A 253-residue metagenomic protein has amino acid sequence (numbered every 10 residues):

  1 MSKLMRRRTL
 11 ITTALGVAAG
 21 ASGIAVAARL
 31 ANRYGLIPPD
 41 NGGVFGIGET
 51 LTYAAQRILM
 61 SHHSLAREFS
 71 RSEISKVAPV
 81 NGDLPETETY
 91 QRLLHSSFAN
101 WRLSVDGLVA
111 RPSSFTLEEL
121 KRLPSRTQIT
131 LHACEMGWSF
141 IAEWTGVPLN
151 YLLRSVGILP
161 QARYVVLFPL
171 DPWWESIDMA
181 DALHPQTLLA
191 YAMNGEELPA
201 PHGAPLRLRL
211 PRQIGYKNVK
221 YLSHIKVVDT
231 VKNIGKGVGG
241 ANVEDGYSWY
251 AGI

Functional and structural regions predicted by a protein language model:
M1-A18: N-terminal secretory signal peptides and thylakoid transit peptides that target proteins across membranes
M1-S2, G23, L51: A general, composition-driven signal for non-globular sequence regions
L10-I11, G23, R111: Generic low-polarity alpha-helical segments
G20-R29: Hydrophobic alpha-helical membrane-insertion segments, chiefly the h-region of N-terminal signal peptides
A28-I253: Structured, non-membrane catalytic/scaffold regions adjacent to prosthetic-group chemistry
